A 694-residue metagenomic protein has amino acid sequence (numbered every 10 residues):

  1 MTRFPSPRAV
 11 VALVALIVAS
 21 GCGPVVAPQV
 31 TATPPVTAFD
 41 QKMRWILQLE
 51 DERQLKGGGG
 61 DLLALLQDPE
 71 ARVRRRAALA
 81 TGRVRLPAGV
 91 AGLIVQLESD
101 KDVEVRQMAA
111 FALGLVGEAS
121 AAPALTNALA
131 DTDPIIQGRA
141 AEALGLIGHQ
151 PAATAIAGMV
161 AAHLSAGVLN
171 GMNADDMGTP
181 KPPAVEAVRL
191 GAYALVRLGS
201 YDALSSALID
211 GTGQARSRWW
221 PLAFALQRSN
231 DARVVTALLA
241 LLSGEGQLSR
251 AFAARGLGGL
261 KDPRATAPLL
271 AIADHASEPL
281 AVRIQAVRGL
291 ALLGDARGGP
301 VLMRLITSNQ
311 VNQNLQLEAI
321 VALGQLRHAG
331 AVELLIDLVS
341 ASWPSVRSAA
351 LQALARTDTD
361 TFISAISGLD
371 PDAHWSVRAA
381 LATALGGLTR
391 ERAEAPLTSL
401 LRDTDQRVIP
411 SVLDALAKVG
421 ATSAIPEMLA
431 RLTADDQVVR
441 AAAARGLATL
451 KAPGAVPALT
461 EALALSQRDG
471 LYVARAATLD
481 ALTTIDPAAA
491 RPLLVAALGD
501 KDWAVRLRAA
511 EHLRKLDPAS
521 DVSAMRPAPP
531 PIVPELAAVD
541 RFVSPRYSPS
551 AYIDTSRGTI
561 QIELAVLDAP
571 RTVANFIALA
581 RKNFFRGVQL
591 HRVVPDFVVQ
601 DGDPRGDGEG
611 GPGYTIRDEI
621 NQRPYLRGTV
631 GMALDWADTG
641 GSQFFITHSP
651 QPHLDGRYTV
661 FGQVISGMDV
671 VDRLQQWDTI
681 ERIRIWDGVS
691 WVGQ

Functional and structural regions predicted by a protein language model:
T2-V11: Bacterial N-terminal signal peptides that target proteins for export
V11-G21: Bacterial N-terminal signal peptides
G23-V25: Bacterial signal peptide processing site
P35-G57, A64, R72-L86, G92-V95 (+23 more regions): Structural detector for internal amphipathic alpha-helices that build alpha-solenoid repeat scaffolds
L66, L97, L129, V160 (+14 more regions): A conserved position within tetratricopeptide repeats
P69-E70, K101-D102, T132-D133, H163-L164 (+12 more regions): Short inter-helical turns and helix N-cap capping residues of alpha-solenoid HEAT/ARM repeat scaffolds
L204-I209, A365-I366, M525-P527: Alpha-helical repeat scaffolds
V438, P457, E461-V473, A477-Q694: Cyclophilin-like peptidyl-prolyl cis-trans isomerases
